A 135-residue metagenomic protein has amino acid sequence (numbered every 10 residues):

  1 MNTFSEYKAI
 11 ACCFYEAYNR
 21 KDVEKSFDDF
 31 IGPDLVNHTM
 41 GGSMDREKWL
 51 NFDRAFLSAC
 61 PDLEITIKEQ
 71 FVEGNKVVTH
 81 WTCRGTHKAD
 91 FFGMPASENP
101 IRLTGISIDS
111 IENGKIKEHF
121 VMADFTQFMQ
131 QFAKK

Functional and structural regions predicted by a protein language model:
M1-K135: C-terminal and inter-domain tail/linker signature
